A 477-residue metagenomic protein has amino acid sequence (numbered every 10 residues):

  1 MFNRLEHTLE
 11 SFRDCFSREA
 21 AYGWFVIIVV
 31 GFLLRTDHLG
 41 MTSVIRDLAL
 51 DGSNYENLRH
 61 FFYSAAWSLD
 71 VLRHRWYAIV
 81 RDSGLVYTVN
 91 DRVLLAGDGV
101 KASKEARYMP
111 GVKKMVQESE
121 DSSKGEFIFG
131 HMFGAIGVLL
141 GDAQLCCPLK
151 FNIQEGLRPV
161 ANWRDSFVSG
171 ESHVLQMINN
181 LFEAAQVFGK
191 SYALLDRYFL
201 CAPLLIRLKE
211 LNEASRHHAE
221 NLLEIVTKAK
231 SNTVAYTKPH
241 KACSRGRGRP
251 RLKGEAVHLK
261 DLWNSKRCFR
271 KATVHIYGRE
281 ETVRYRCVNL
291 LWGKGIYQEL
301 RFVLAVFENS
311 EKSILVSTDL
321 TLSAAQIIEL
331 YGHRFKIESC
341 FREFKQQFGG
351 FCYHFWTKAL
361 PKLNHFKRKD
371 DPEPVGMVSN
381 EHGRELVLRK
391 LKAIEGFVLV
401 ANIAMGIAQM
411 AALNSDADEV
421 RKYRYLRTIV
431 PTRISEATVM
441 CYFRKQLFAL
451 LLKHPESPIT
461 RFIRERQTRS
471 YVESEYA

Functional and structural regions predicted by a protein language model:
M1-F16, D91, Y108, L149-A477: Single, function-defining residue in the core of a domain
M1-Y63, L69: Gly/serine-rich nucleotide phosphate-binding loop at the start of the catalytic core of nucleotide/ADP-ribose-handling
G23-V26, R75-Y77, Q117-E118, G383-R384: Short linear interaction motifs
V26-G31, G137, A401, M405: Contiguous, well-ordered alpha-helical segments that form the cores/surfaces of helical PPI scaffolds
V30, W67, V71, L223 (+1 more regions): Long, low-complexity, charge-dense
L33-H38, A49-G52, A66, K104 (+3 more regions): Short alpha-helix boundary/capping elements
R35, K101-S103, D196-A202: Gly/Ser/Thr-rich loops at beta-strand to alpha-helix junctions that form or flank small-molecule/cofactor-binding
S64-G156: Active-site-proximal, Lys/Arg-enriched surface segment that forms a nucleic-acid-binding/basic interface patch
